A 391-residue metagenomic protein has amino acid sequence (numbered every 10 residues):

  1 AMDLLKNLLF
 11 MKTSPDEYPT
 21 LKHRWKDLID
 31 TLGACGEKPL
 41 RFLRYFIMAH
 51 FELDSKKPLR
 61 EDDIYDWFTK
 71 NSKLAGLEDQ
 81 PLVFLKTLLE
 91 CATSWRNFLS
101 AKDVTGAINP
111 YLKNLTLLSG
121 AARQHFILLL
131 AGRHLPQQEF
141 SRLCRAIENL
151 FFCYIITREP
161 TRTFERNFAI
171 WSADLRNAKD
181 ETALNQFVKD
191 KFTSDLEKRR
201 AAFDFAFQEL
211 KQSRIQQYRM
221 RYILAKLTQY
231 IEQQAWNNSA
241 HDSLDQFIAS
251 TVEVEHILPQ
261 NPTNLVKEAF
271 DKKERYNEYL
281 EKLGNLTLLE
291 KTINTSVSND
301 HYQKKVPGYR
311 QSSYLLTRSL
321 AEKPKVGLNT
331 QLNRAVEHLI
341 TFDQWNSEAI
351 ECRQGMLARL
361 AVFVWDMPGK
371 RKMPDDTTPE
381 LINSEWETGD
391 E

Functional and structural regions predicted by a protein language model:
A1-M2, Y18-P19, T295-H301: Acidic/polar loop patches that form or flank catalytic/metal-binding clefts of enzymes that bind anionic ligands
M2-T228, P324-G327, Q344-W345, D376-D390: A cross-family structural signal marking well-folded subdomains
T116, T317-E337: Short Fe-S-cluster ligation motifs
L135-E139, T157, D242-D245, S296 (+1 more regions): Secondary-structure transition/capping motifs at alpha-helix termini and the adjoining loop/turn into the next element
N185-K323, I350-R353, A358, W365: Betabetaalpha-Me/HNH-type nuclease active-site subdomain
L332-D390: Acidic, carboxylate-rich catalytic segments that either coordinate divalent cations
